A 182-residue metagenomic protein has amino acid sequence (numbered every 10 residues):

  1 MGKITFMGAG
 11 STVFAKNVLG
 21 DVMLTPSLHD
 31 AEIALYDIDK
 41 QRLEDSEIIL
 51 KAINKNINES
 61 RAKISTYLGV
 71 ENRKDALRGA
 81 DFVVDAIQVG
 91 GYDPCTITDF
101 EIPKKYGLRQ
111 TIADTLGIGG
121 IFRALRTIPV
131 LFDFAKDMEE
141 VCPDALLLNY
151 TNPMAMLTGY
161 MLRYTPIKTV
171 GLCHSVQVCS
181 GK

Functional and structural regions predicted by a protein language model:
M1-I4: Extreme N-terminal starter segment of soluble prokaryotic enzymes
F6-H29: N-terminal Rossmann-like dinucleotide-binding module
L24-R61, R73: Glycine-rich phosphate-binding loop and adjoining beta1-alpha1-beta2 segment of Rossmann-like nucleotide-binding folds
L24-S27, K51-N58, A76, D85 (+2 more regions): Short, surface-exposed basic-aromatic patches at helix termini and helix-loop junctions that form
K55-D81, Q88-G91, Q110-L116, A124 (+1 more regions): A structured beta-alpha segment of the ubiquitous adenosine-cofactor-binding alpha/beta core
F82-K104: Short, solvent-exposed beta-strand-terminating loops
T98-I121: Aromatic- and acidic-residue-enriched carbohydrate-binding clefts of CAZyme catalytic domains
F132-E139, P143-K182: Rossmann-like dinucleotide-binding core of oxidoreductases
